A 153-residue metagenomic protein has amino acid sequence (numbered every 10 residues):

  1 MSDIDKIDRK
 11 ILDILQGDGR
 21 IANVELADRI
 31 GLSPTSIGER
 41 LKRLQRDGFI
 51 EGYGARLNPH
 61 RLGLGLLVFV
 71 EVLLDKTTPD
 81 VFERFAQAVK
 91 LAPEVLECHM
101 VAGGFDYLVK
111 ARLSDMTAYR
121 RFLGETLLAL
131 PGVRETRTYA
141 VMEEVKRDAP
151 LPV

Functional and structural regions predicted by a protein language model:
M1-V153: A compositional/biophysical signature of low hydrophobicity enriched in polar/charged and small residues
